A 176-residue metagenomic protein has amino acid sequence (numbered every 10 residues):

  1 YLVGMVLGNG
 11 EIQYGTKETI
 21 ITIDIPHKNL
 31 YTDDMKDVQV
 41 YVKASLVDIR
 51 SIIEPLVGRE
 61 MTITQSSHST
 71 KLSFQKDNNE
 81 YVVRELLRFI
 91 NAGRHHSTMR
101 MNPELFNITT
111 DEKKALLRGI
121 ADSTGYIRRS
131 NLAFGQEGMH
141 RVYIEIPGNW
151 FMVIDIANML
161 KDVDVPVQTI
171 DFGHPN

Functional and structural regions predicted by a protein language model:
Y1-P175: Intein-associated homing endonuclease modules of the LAGLIDADG/DOD-type, together with closely related HINT-family
